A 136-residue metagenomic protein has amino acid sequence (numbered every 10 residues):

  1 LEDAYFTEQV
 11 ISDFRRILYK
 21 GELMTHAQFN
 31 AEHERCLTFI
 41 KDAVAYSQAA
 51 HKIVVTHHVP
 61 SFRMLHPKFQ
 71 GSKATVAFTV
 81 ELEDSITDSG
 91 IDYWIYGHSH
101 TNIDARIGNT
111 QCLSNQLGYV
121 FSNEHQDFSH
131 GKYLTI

Functional and structural regions predicted by a protein language model:
L1-I53, H58-F69: Active-site-proximal loop/helix segment associated with metal-binding centers of metalloenzymes
Y5, Y19, Y46, Y93-Y96 (+2 more regions): Sequence-level detector for tyrosine residue identity
V55-P60, D92-N102: Histidine-centered catalytic micro-motifs
H66, K73-D92, H100-I136: Binuclear metal-dependent phosphoesterase catalytic core
